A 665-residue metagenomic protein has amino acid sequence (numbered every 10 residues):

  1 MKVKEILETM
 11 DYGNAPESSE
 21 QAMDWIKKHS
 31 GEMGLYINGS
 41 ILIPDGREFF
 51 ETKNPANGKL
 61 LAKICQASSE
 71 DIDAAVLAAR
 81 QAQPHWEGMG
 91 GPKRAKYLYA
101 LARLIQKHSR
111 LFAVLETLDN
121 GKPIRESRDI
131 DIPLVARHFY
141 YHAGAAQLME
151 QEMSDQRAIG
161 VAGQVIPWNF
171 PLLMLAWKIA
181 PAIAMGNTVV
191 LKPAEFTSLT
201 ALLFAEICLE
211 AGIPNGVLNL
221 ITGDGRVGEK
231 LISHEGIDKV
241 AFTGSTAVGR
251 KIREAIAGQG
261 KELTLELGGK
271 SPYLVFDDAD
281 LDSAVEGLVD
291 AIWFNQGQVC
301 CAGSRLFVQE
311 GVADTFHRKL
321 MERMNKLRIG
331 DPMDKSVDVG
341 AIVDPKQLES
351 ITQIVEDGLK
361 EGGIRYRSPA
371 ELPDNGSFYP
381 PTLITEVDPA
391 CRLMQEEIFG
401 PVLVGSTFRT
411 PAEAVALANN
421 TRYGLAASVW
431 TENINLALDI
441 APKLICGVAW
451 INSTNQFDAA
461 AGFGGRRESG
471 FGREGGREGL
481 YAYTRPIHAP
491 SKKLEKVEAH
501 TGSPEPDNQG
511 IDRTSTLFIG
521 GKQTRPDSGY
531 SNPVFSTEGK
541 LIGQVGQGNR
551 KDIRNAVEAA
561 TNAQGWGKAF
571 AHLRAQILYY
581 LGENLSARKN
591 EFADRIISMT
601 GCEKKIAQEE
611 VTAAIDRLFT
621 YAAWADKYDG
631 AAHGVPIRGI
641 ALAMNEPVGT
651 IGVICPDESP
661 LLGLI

Functional and structural regions predicted by a protein language model:
M1, K59-A62, I213, I237 (+11 more regions): Conserved C-terminal structural/oligomerization subdomain of aldehyde/semialdehyde dehydrogenase
M1-A56, H142, L148, K492-I542: Hydrophobic face of amphipathic alpha-helices that form TPR/SEL1-like repeat modules and related alpha-solenoid
E51, C65, E87-G88, D277 (+6 more regions): A structural signal for short, well-ordered beta-strand elements
G58, R94, E116, G186 (+14 more regions): Residue-level signal for inorganic ion chemistry
K59-M149, G539-Y628: Glycine-rich loop-to-alpha-helix module at the N-terminal edge of alpha/beta enzyme cores
Y97, A180, A184-F196, T200 (+9 more regions): Short loop-to-beta-strand entry elements in the cores of soluble alpha/beta enzymes
A146-S283, F408, I597, Y628-I665: Rossmann-like NAD(P) dinucleotide-binding subdomain of oxidoreductase/dehydrogenase enzymes
A247-D388, L417, I451, E495-G502: ALDH superfamily catalytic-core signature
